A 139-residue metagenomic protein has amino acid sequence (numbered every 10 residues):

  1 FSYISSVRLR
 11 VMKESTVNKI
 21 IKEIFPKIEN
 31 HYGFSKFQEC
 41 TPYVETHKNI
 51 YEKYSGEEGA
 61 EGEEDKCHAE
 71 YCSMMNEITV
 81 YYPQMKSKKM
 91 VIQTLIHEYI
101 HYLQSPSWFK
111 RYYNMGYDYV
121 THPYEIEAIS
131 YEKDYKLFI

Functional and structural regions predicted by a protein language model:
F1-V11: Short, Lys/Arg-enriched N-terminal segments with co-localized hydrophobic residues within the first ~10-30 amino acids
L9-K19, T121: A short, highly charged nucleic-acid-interacting micro-segment common to nuclease and nuclease-linked defense proteins
T16-Q38: Zn2+-dependent metallopeptidase catalytic core
V44-K48: Acidic helix-start/capping segments at beta-turn-to-alpha-helix junctions
G56-K88: Active-site scaffold of zinc-dependent metalloenzymes
K89-Q93, S105-S130: Post-HEXXH active-site segment of zinc metalloproteases
I96, I100-Q104: Short active-site segment of divalent metal-dependent hydrolases/proteases that encodes the spacing between
E132-I139: Short helix/loop segments within enzyme catalytic domains that coordinate or immediately flank catalytic cofactors
